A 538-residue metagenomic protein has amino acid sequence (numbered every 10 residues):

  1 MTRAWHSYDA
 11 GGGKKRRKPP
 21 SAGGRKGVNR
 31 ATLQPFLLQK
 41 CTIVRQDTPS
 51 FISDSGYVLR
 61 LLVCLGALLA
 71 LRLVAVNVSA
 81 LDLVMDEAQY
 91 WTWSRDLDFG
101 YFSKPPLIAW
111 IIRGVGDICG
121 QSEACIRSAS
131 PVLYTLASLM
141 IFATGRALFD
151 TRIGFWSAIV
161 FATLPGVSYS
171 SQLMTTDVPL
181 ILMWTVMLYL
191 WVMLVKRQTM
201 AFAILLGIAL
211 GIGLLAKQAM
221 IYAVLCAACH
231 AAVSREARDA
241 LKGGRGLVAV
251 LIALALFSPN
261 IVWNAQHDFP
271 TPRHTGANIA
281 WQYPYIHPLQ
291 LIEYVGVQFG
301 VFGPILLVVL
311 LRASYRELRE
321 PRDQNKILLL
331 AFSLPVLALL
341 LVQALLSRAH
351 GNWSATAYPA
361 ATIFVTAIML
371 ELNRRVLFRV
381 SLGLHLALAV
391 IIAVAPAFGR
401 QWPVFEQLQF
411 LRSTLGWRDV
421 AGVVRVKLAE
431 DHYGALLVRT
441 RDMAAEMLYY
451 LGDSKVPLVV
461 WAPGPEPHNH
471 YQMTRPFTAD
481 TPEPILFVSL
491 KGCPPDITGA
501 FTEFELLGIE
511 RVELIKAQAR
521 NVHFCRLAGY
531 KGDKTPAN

Functional and structural regions predicted by a protein language model:
P49, L59, I141-T163, I181-L182: Transmembrane-helix signature of polytopic, membrane-embedded enzymes that assemble or transfer cell-envelope glycans
L68, S157-P165, Y169, L210 (+1 more regions): Short helix- or helix-capping micro-motifs that position conserved polar/aromatic residues at function-defining sites
D96, L190, F202-Q218, I252-A255 (+1 more regions): Membrane-interface alpha helices of multi-pass inner-membrane proteins
L97, D177, V301-P304, I327-L330 (+3 more regions): Hydrophobic/aromatic-rich transmembrane helices and adjacent perimembrane loops
R146-R152, M187-A203: Membrane-interface transmembrane helices that cradle and orient dolichyl/undecaprenyl
G166-L180: Short acidic/glycine- and proline-prone juxtamembrane loop motifs at membrane-interface regions of multi-pass membrane
V224-K326, F332-S347: Transmembrane-lumen/periplasm boundary regions of multi-pass, lipid-linked membrane glycan transferases
G351, R375-H432, R441-L458, A462-N469 (+2 more regions): Membrane-proximal, lumen/periplasm-facing interface regions of secretory-pathway glyco- and lipid-modifying enzymes
